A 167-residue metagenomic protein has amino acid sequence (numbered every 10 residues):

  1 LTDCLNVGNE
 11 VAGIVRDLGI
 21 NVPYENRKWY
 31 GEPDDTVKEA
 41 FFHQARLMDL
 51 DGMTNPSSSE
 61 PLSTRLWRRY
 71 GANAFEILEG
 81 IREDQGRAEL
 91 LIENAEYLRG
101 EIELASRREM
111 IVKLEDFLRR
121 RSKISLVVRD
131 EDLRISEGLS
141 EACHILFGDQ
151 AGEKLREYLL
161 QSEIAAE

Functional and structural regions predicted by a protein language model:
L1-E167: C-terminal accessory subdomains/tails of enzymes that are appended
